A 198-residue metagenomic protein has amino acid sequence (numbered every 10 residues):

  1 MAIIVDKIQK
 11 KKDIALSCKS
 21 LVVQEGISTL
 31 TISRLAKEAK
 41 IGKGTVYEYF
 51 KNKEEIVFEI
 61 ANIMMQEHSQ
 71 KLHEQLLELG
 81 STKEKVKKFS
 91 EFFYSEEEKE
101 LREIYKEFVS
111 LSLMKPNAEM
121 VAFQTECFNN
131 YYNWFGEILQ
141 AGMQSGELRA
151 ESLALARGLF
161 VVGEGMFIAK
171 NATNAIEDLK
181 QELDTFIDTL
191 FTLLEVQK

Functional and structural regions predicted by a protein language model:
M1, K88, F92-S95, N133-Q144 (+2 more regions): C-terminal peripheral helix-coil segments that are non-catalytic and often amphipathic
K7-K19, L35, I60-M64, H68 (+1 more regions): Generic hydrophobic, amphipathic alpha-helix propensity
K11, V57, A61, M65 (+2 more regions): Amphipathic, non-transmembrane alpha-helical scaffold segments
D13, L21-E55, E59: Helix-turn-helix
E59, H73-E100, L155-L159: Hydrophobic alpha-helical connector segments
E97-E119: Amphipathic alpha-helical segments used for helix-helix packing
F123-F128, Q140-F160: All-alpha amphipathic helical-bundle segments outside canonical DNA-binding/catalytic cores that form hydrophobic
